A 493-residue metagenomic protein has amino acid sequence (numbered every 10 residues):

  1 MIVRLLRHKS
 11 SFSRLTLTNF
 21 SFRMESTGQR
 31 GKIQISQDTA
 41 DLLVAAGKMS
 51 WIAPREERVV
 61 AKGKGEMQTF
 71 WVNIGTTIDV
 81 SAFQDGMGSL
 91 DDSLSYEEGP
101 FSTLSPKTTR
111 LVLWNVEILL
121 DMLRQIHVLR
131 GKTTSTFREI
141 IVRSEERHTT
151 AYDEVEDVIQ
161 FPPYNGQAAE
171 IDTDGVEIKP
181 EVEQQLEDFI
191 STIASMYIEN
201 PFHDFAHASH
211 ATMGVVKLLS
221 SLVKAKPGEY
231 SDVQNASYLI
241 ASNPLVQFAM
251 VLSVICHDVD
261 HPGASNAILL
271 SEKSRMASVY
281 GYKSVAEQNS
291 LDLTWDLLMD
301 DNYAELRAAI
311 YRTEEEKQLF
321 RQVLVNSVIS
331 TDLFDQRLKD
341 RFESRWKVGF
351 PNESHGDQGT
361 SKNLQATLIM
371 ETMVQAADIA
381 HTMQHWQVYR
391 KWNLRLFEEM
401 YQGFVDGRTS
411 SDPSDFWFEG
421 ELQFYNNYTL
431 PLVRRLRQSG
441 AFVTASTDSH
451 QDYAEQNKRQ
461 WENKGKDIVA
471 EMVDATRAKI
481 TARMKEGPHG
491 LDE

Functional and structural regions predicted by a protein language model:
M1-L5: A short glycine-enriched loop-to-beta-strand structural element that forms part of the catalytic core of nucleotide
H8-F12, T16, T27-Y96, H381: Cytosolic regulatory/linker segments at or just downstream of nucleotide-handling modules in signal-transduction
F12, F202, G281-V285: Alpha-helix capping and helix-loop boundary segments enriched in small/acidic/polar residues
V80, G86-F161, S221-P244, L252-E493: Divalent metal-dependent phosphate-bond-processing catalytic cores, especially two-metal-ion Mg2+/Mn2+ enzymes that act
E156-Q184: N-terminal accessory segments
I178, H203-G214, H257: Hydrophobic alpha-helical transmembrane segments corresponding to the first two to three helices of multi-pass helical
Q185, F189, G214, S290-L293: Amphipathic, well-ordered alpha-helical segments in soluble domains
D188-S209, R275-V279: Active-site flanking loop/helix segments enriched in acidic
